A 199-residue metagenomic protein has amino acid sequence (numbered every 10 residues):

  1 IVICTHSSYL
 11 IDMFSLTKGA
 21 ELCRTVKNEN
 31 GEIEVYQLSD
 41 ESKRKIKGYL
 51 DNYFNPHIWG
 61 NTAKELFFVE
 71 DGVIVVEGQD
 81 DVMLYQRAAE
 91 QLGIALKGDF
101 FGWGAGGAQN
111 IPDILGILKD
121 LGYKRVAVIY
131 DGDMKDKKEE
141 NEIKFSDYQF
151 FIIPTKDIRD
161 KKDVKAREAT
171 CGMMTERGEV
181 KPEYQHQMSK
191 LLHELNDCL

Functional and structural regions predicted by a protein language model:
V2, L50, I58-G60, F67 (+3 more regions): Residue-level signal for the start and early helices of compact helical domains
V2, V73, A127, Q149-F151: A structural signal for isolated positions on well-ordered beta-strands in alpha/beta enzyme cores
C4-H6: H-loop/switch region of ABC-family ATPase nucleotide-binding domains
I11-K135: RecA-like P-loop NTPase motor core
D131-L199: Activity-critical C-terminal alpha-helical subdomain
